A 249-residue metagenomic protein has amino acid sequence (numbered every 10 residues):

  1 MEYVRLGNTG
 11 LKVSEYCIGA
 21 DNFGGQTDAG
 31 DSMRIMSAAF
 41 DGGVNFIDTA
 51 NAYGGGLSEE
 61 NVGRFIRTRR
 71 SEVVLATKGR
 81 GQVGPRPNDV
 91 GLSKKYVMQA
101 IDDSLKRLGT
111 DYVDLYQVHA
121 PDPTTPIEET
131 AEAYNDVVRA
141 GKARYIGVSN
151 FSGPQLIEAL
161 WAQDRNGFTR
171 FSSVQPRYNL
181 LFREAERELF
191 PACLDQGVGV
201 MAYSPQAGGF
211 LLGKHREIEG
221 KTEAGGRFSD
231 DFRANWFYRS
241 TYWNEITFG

Functional and structural regions predicted by a protein language model:
M1-V74: N-terminal binding-site loop/beta-alpha segment at the start of enzyme catalytic domains that lines or forms
L6, I18, S32, A39 (+10 more regions): Conserved, mostly hydrophobic/aromatic
G7-G10, D41, G63-V74, L105-G109 (+2 more regions): Acidic (Asp/Glu)-rich catalytic clusters
G19-G30, V83-M98, H119-T125: Active-site mouth loops of central-metabolism enzymes
D21-F23, A50-A52, K78-Q82, V118-P121 (+3 more regions): Active-site beta-loop-alpha junctions enriched in small/polar residues
Q26-F40, G91-G109, E129, L156-W161: Short, acidic/polar
D28-D31, S58-N61, D89, P126-T130 (+1 more regions): Residues at alpha-helix caps and immediate loop-helix transition turns in enzyme cores, especially N- and C-cap
I127-G249: Beta/alpha (TIM)-barrel catalytic core signal, keyed to glycine-rich beta->alpha loops juxtaposed to Asp/Glu that bind
